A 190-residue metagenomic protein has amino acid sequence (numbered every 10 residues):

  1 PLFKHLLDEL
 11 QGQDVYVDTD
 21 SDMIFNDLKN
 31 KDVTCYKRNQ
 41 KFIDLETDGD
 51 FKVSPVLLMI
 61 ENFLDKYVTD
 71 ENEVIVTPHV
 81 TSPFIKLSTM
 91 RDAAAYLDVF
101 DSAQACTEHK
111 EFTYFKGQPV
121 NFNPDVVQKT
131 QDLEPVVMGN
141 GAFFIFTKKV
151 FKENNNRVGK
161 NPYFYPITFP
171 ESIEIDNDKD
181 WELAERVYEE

Functional and structural regions predicted by a protein language model:
P1-T19: N-terminal glycine-rich phosphate-binding loop and ensuing alpha1 helix
L2, D22-V76, F84-S88, D92: Short phosphate-binding loop-to-helix
D18, R38, P78, A105-C106: Generic beta-sheet signal
D18-T19, I145, I175: Short beta-strand scaffold positions
K41-E46, K110-T113, P170-I173: A short acidic, often aromatic-flanked loop/helix-cap motif at beta-alpha or helix-coil junctions that lines enzyme
L58-N62, E71-V74, V80-F169: Conserved core of the sugar-phosphate nucleotidyltransferase
Y165-P166, P170-E190: Hydrophobic helical membrane-anchoring modules
